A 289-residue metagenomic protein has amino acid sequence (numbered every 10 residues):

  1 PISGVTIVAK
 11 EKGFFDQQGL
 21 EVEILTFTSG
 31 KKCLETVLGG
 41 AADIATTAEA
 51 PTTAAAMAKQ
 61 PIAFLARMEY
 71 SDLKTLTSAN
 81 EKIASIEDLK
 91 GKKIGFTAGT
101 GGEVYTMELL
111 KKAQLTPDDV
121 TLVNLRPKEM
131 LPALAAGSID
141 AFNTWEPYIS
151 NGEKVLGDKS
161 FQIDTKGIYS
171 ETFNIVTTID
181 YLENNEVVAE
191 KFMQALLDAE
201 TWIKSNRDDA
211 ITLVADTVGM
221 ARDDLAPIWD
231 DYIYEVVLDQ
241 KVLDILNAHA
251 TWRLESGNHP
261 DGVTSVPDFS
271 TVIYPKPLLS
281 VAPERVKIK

Functional and structural regions predicted by a protein language model:
P1-T116, T121-R126, D140-E146, S160-Y169: Short, glycine-/small- and polar/acidic-enriched structural segments that line small-molecule recognition paths
G4-I7, K12-G13, E35, G39 (+13 more regions): Solvent-exposed, polar/charged alpha-helical surfaces in well-ordered, non-transmembrane soluble domains, broadly
Q18, F64-L65, I163, I211-L213 (+2 more regions): Short, hydrophobic secondary-structure boundary micro-motifs
A42-D43, A135-I139, Y232-A248, K276-R285: Short amphipathic alpha-helical segments at helix boundaries and their inter-helical linkers
A50-P51, E81, L122-V123, P127-T217: Pocket-lining segment of extracytoplasmic ligand-binding domains
E183-D261: Secondary-structure end/capping motifs
L254-K289: Conserved C-terminal helix/tail region of periplasmic/extracytoplasmic solute-binding proteins
